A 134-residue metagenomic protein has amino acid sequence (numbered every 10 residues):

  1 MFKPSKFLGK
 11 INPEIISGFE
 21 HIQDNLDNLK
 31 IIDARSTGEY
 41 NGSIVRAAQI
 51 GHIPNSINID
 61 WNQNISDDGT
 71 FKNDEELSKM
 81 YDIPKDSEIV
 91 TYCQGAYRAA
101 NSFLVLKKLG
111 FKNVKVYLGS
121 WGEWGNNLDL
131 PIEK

Functional and structural regions predicted by a protein language model:
M1-K30, A34, G38-K134: Rhodanese-like catalytic fold shared by cysteine-dependent sulfurtransferases and DSP/PTP-type phosphatases
